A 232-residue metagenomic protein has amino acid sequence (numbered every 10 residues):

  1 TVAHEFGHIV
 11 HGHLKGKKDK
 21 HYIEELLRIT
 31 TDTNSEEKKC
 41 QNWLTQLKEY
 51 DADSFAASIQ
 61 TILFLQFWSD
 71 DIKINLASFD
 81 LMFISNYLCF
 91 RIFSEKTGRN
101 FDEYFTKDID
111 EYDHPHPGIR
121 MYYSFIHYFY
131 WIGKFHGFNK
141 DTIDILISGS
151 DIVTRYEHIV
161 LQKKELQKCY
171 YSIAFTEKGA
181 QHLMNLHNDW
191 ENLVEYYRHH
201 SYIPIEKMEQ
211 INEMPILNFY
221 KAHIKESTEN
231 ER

Functional and structural regions predicted by a protein language model:
A3-G7, D80-D108, Y112-I119: Active-site-proximal, substrate-binding regions of enzyme catalytic domains and RNA-binding/basic surfaces
A3-Y22, D51, S58-F64: Catalytic Zn2+-binding segment of zinc metalloproteases
H11-E49: Post-HEXXH active-site segment of zinc metalloproteases
K20-H21, S69, I132: Residue-level signature of transmembrane alpha-helix interfaces in integral membrane proteins
L27-E36, T97-F105, Y122: Flexible internal linker/loop segments at domain or repeat junctions
T33-T97: Metalloprotease/metallohydrolase-associated module, dominated by Zn2+-dependent proteases
I72, N100-R232: Non-catalytic terminal regions of proteins
